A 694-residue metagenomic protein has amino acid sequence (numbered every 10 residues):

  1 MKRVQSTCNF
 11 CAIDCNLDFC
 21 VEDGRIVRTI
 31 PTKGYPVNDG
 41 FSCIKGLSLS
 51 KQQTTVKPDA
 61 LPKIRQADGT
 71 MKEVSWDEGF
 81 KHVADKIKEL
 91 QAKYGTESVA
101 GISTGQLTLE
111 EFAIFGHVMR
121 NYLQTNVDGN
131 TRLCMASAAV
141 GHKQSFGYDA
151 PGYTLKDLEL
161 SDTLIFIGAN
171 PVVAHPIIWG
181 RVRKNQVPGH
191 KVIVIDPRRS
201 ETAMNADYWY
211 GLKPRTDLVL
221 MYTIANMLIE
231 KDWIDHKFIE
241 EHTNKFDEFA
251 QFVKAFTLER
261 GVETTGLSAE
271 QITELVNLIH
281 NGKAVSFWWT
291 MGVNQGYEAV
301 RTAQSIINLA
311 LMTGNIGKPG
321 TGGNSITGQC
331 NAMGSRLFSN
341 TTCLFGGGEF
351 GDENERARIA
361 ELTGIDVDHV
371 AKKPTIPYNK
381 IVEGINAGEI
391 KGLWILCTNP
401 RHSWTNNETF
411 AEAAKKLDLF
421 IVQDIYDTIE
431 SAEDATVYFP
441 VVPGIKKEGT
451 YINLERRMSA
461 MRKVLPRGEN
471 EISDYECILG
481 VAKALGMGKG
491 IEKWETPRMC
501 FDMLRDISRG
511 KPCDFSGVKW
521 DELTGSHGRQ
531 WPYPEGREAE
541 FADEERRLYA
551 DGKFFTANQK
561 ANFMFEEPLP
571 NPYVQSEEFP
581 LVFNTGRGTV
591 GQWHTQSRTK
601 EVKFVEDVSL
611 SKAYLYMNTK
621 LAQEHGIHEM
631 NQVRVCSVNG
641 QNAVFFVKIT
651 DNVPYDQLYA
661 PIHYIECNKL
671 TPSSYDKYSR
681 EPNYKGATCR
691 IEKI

Functional and structural regions predicted by a protein language model:
M1-K231, H242, F249, A255 (+7 more regions): N-terminal export/assembly segments and adjacent metallocofactor-ligating motifs of anaerobic energy-metabolism
V27, D235-H236, I272, S286-F287 (+9 more regions): Acidic/polar loop patches that form or flank catalytic/metal-binding clefts of enzymes that bind anionic ligands
G69-T70, K231-A269, G346-E361, I365-V370 (+4 more regions): N-terminal leader/propeptide and maturation segments of large enzyme subunits in energy/redox metabolism and hydrolases
A100-T108, E263-L267, T290-Y297, Q329 (+1 more regions): Conserved short loop/turn motifs at secondary-structure junctions
A113-R183, P188-I195, T202, L218-Y222 (+4 more regions): Extended redox/cofactor-interaction regions of prokaryotic respiratory oxidoreductases
L155, K446-R467, I478-A482, M487: Glycine/threonine-rich phosphate-binding loop and adjacent beta-strand/alpha-helix elements that clamp
M204-L212, P440, K446, R457-G468 (+1 more regions): Short beta-alpha connecting loops at secondary-structure transitions that line or flank enzyme active sites
G468, D474-S526, T599-I694: Long, contiguous, secondary-structure-rich segments that constitute the structural scaffold of globular domains
